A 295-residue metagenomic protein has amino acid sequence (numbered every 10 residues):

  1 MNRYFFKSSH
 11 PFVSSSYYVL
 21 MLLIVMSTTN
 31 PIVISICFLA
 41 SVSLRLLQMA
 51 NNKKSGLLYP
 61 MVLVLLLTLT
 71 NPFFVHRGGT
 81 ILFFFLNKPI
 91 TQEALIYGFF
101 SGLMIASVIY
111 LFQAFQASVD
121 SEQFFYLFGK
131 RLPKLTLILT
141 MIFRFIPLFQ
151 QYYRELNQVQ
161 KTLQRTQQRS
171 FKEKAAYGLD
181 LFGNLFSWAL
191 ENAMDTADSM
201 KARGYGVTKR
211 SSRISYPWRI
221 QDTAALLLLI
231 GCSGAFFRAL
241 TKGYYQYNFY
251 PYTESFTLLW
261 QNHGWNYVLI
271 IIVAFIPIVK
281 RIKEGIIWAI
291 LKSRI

Functional and structural regions predicted by a protein language model:
N2-L46, V159-I295: Transmembrane alpha-helix interface motif
S9, M49-A50, R131: Short coil/turn helix-boundary motifs
S35, A50-L58: Interfacial helix-loop-helix linkers and transmembrane-helix boundary segments in multi-pass membrane proteins
L39-A50, L63-T68: Alpha-helical transmembrane segments and their membrane-interface exit regions
G56-K172, I286-I295: Juxtamembrane/interface alpha-helical elements of multi-pass membrane proteins
